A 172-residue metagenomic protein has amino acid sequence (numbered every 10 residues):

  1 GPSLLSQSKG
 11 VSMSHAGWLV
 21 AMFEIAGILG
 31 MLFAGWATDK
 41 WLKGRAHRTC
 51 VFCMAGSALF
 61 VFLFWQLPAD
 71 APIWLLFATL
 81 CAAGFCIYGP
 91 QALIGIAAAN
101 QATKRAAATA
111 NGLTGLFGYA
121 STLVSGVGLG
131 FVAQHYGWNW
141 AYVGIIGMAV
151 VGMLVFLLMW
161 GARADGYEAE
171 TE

Functional and structural regions predicted by a protein language model:
G1-H15: Short amphipathic helix-loop junctions that connect adjacent transmembrane helices in Major Facilitator Superfamily/SLC
M31, K104-Y136: A late C-terminal transmembrane helix in Major Facilitator Superfamily
M31-G44, A133-Q134: Helix-to-loop junctions at the C-terminal end of transmembrane segments in multipass secondary transporters
K40-M54: Cytoplasmic membrane-interface "Motif A"-like loop-to-helix N-cap segments of 12-TM Major Facilitator Superfamily
K43, A98-A107: Paired intracellular helix-loop junctions of major facilitator superfamily
R45-R48, G130-M148: A membrane-interface helix-boundary motif in multi-pass transporters
A55-A69: C-terminal ends and interior cores of transmembrane alpha-helices in multi-pass membrane transporters/permeases
F64-P68, W138, G144-E172: Multi-pass alpha-helical transporter architecture, strongest for 12-TM Major Facilitator/SLC carriers used
